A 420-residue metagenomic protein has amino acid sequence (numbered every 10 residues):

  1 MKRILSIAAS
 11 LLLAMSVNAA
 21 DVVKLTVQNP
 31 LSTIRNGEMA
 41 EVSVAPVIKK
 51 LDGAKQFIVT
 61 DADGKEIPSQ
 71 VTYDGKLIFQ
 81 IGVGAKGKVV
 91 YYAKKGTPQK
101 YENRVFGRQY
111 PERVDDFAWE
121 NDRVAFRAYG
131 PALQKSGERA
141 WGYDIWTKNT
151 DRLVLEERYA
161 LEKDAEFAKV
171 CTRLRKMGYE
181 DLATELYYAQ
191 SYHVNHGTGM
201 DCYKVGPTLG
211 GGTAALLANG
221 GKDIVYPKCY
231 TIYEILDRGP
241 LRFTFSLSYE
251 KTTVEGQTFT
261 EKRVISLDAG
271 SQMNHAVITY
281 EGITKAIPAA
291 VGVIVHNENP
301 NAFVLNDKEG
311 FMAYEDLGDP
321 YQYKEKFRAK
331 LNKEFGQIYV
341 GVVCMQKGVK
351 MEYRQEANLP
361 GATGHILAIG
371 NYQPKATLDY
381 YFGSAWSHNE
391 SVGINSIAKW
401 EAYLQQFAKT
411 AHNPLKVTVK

Functional and structural regions predicted by a protein language model:
M1-V22: Bacterial Sec-dependent N-terminal signal peptides
A20-R108, R113-V114, A140-V154: Alpha-mannosidase-like glycoside hydrolase catalytic domains involved in N-glycan trimming, generalizing to other
D21-V22, K285-Q355: Polysaccharide-binding surfaces and accessory modules of carbohydrate-active proteins
S32-R35, V47-L51, W119, V124-A128 (+3 more regions): Primarily extracytoplasmic ectodomains and periplasmic/lumenal surface modules that are beta-strand-rich
D52-L77, T253, N297-E315, V343-G361: Solvent-exposed beta-strand/loop surfaces of large extracellular or lumenal domains
K76, I81-V83, G341-K420: Beta-strand-rich recognition/accessory modules
T97-G221: Solvent-exposed N-terminal domain segments of exported/luminal and surface proteins
T231-A289: Acidic, contiguous internal or C-terminal segments within carbohydrate-active enzymes that form a structured patch used
